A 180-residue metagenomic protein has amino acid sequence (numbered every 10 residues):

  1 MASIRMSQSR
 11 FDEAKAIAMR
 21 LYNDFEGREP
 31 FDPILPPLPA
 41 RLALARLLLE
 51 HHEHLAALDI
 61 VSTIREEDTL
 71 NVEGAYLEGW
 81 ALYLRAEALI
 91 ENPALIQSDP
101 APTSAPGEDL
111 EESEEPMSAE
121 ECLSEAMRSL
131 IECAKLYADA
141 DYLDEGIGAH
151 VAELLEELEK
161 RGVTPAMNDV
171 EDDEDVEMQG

Functional and structural regions predicted by a protein language model:
A2-M6, R46: Tandem amphipathic alpha-helical repeat scaffolds
R10-T164: Structured C-terminal portions of repeat-based eukaryotic scaffold domains
L154-G180: Acidic, serine/threonine-rich intrinsically disordered low-complexity regions
